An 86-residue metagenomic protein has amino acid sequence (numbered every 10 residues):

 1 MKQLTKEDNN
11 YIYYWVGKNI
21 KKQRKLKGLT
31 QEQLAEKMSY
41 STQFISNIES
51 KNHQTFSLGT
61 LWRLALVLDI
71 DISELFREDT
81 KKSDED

Functional and structural regions predicted by a protein language model:
M1-L26: A short, Lys/Arg-rich alpha-helix, primarily the initiator
K2-Q3, E74-D86: Short, charged recognition helix plus adjacent turn of helix-turn-helix-like nucleic-acid-binding domains
K18-K37, R63: Short basic helix-loop element that most often maps to the first helix and adjoining turn of HTH DNA-binding modules
I20, L34-A35, I45-I48, L75: Conserved hydrophobic/aromatic packing and binding residues within compact polymer-binding modules
S39-T55: Recognition helix of helix-turn-helix/homeodomain-like DNA-binding domains that insert into the DNA major groove
N52-L66: Short, basic-rich loop-to-helix N-cap that marks the start of a DNA-contacting helix
L66-I72: Intrinsically disordered, low-complexity basic tails/linkers immediately adjacent to helix-turn-helix/homeobox/MYB/SANT
